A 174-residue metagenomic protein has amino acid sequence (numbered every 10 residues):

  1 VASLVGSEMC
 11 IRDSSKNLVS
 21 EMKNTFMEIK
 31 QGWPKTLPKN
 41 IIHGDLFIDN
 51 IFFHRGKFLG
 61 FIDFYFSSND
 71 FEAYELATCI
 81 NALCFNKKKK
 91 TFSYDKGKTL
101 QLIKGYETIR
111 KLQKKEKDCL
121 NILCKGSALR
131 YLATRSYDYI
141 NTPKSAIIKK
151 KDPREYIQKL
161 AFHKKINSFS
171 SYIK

Functional and structural regions predicted by a protein language model:
V1-G6, C10-I11: Single conserved hydrophobic/aromatic residue that forms the stacking wall/gate of nucleotide- or nucleobase-binding
V19-M22, L102, C119-L120: A structural signal for short hydrophobic/aromatic patches embedded in well-ordered alpha helices
K23, T99-I103, P153, I157-L160: Hydrophobic core segments within long, regular secondary-structure runs in both alpha- and beta-rich folds
M27-Y74: Active-site acidic catalytic loop and adjacent metal/ATP-binding pocket of ATP-dependent phosphoryl transfer enzymes
A73-K111, S127-P143: Active-site activation/catalytic loop segments of kinase-like enzymes and analogous catalytic loops in related
K114-C124: All-alpha amphipathic helical-bundle segments outside canonical DNA-binding/catalytic cores that form hydrophobic
Y131-K174: ATP/Mg2+ or Mg2+-diphosphate-binding catalytic cores that bind nucleotide phosphates or diphosphates via glycine-rich
